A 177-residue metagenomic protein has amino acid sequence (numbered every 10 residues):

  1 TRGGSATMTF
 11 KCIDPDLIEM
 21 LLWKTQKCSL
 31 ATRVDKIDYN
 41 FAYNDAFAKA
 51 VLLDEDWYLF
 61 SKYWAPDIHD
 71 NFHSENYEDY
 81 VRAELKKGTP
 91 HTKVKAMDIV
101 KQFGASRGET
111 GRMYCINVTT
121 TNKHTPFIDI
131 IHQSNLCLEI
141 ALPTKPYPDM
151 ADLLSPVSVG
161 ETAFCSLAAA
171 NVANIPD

Functional and structural regions predicted by a protein language model:
T1-A170, P176: Active-site cavity-forming subdomains of large catalytic enzyme subunits
